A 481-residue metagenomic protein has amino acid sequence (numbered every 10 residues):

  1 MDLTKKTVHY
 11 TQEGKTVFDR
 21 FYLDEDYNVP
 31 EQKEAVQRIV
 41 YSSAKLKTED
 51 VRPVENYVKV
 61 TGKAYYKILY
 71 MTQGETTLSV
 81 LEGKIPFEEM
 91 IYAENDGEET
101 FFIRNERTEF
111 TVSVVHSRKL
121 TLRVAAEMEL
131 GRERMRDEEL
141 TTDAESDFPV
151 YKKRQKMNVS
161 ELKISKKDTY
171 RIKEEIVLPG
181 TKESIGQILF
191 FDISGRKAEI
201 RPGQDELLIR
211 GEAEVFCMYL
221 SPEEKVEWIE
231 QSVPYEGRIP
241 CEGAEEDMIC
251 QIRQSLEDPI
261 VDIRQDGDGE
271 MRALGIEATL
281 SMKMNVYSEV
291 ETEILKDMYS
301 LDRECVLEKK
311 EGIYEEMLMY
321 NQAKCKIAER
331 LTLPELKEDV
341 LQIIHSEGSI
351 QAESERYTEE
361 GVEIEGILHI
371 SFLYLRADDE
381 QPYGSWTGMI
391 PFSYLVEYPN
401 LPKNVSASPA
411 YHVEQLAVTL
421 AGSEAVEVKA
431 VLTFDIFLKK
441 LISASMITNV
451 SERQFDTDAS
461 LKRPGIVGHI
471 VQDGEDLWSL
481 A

Functional and structural regions predicted by a protein language model:
M1-P464: Interfacial loop/beta elements and low-complexity acidic/Ser/Thr-rich segments of macromolecular assembly/processing
F455-L480: Primarily a LysM-type cell-wall glycan-binding module
